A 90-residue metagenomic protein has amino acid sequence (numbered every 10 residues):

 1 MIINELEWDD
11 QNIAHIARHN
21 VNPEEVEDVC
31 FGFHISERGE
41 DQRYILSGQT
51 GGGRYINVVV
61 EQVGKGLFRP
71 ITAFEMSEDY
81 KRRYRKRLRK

Functional and structural regions predicted by a protein language model:
M1-K90: Ribonuclease/tRNase effector modules and their secretory precursors
